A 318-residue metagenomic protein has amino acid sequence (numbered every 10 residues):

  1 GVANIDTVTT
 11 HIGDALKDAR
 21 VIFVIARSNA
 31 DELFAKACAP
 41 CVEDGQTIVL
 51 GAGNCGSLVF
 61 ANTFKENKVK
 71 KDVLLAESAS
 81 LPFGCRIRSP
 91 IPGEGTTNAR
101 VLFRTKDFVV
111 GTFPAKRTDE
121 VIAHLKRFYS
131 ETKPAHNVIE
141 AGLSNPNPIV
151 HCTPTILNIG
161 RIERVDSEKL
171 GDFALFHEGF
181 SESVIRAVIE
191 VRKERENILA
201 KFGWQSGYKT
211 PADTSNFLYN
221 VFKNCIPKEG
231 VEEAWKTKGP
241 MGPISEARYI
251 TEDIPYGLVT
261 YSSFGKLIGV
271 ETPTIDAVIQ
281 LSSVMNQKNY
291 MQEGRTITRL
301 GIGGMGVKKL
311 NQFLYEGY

Functional and structural regions predicted by a protein language model:
G1-A19, I268: Conserved N-terminal Rossmann-fold NAD(P) cofactor-binding segment
R20, A26-R27: Short glycine-/small-residue-rich Rossmann-like dinucleotide-binding loops
R20-V21, T47: Structural motif
S28-G93: Rossmann-like NAD(P)(H) cofactor-binding subdomain of soluble oxidoreductases
N67-D72, R127-A135, G203: Structural alpha-beta junctions
P82-V191: Substrate/ligand-engaging "lid" and interaction regions
R161-E178, E182-Y318: NAD(P)-dependent Rossmann-like dehydrogenase/reductase catalytic/cofactor-binding core
